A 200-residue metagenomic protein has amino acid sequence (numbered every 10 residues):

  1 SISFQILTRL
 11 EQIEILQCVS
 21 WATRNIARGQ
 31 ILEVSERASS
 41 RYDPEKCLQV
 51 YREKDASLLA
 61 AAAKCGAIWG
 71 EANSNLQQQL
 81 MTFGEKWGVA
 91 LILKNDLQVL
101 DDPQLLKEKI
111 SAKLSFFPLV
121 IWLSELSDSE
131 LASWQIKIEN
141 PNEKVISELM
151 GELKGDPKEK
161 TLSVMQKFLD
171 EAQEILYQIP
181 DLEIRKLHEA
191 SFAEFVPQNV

Functional and structural regions predicted by a protein language model:
S1-V200: All-alpha prenyltransferase/terpene-synthase fold signal
